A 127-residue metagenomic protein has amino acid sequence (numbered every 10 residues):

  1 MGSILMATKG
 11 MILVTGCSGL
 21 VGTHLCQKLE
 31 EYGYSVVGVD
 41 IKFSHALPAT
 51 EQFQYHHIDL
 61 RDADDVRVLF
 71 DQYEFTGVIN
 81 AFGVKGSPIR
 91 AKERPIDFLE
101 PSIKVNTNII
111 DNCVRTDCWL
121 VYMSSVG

Functional and structural regions predicted by a protein language model:
G10-Y32: N-terminal Rossmann NAD(P)H-binding glycine-rich loop of SDR-like oxidoreductase domains
T15, V39, V78-F82, L120-V126: SDR active-site strand-loop-helix element
S18, K85-P88, V126-G127: Active-site segment of SDR-like NAD(P)-dependent oxidoreductases
Y34-F43: Conserved glycine-rich Rossmann-like NAD(P)H-binding loop of the short-chain dehydrogenase/reductase
E51-D62: Rossmann-fold cofactor-recognition segment
Y55, D97-S102, L120: A hydrophobic alpha-helix adjacent to the NAD(P)-binding/active-site core of NAD(P)-dependent oxidoreductases, strongly
L60-P101: NAD(P)H-binding glycine-rich loop region in Rossmannoid oxidoreductase-like domains and their noncatalytic homologs
T107-G127: Conserved Rossmann-fold NAD(P)-dependent oxidoreductase catalytic core, especially the SDR/UDP-sugar
